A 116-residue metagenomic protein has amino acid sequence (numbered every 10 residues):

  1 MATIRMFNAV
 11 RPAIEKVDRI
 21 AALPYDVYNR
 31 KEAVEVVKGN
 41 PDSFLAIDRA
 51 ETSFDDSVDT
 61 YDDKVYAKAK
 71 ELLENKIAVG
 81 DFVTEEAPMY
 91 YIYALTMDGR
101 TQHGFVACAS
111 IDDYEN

Functional and structural regions predicted by a protein language model:
M1-E115: A cross-family signal for N-terminal binding/gating loops and helix N-caps that shape access to the active site
